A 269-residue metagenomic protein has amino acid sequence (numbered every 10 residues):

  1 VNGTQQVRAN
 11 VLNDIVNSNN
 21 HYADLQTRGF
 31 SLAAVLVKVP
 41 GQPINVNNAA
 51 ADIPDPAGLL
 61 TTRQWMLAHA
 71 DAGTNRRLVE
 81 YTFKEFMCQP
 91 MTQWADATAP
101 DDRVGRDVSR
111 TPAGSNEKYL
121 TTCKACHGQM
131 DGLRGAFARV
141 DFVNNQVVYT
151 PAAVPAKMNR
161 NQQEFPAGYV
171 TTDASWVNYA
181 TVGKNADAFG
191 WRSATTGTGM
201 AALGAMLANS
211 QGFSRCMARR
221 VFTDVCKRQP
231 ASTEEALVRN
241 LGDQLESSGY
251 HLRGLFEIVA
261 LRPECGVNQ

Functional and structural regions predicted by a protein language model:
V1-L133, A208, G242, E246 (+1 more regions): Extended surface/linker regions that mediate inter-domain or inter-protein docking in multi-component redox
V35-A49, I53, G58-N75, K118 (+4 more regions): Electron-transfer interface patches adjacent to heme c in soluble/periplasmic c-type cytochromes and di-/multiheme
M87-W94, K227-T233, G266-V267: Short helix-capping/linker segments at secondary-structure and domain boundaries
Q93-T98, L133-F142, V267-Q269: Short, solvent-exposed loop/turn and secondary-structure capping segments
H251-N268: Helix-rich, typically C-terminal accessory recognition domains appended to large enzymatic cores
